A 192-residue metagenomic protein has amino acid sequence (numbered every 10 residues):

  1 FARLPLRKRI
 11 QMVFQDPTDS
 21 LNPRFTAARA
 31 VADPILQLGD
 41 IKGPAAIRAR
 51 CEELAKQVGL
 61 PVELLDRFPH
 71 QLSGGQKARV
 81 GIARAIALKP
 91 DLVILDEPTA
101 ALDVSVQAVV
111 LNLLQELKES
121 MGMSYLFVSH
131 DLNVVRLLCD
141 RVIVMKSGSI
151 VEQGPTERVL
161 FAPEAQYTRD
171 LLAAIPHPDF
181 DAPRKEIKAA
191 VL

Functional and structural regions predicted by a protein language model:
F1-Q11, R29, Q37, P44 (+1 more regions): ABC ATPase NBD coupling module
R3, T156-L192: Short catalytic/signature loops enriched in Gly
A45-E63, L172-A173: Conserved ABC ATPase "signature" region
F68-L72, Q76: Conserved ABC ATPase signature
K89: Conserved catalytic motifs of ABC-family nucleotide-binding domains
V135-L137: A short, surface-exposed alpha-helical micro-motif characterized by mixed small hydrophobic and charged/polar residues
